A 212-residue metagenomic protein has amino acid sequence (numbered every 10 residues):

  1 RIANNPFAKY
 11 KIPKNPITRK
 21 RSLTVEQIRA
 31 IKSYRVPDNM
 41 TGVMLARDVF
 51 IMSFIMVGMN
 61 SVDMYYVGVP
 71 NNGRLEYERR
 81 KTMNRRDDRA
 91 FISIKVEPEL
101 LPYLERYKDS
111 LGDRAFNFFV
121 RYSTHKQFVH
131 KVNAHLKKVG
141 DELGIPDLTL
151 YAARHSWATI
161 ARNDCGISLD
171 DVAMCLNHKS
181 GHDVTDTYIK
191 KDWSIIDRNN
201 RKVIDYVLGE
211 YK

Functional and structural regions predicted by a protein language model:
I2-N5, K9-S61: Basic, Lys/Arg- and aromatic-enriched nucleic-acid-binding interface segment
K9, Y65-R106: Conserved tyrosine-mediated DNA breakage-rejoining catalytic core shared by Y-recombinases
K14-S33, R85-E97, G112-A115: DNA breakage-rejoining catalytic core of tyrosine-based enzymes
S22, K81-N84, L176-D205: Catalytic-site neighborhood detector that most strongly recognizes the C-terminal catalytic loop/helix of tyrosine
I28, E97-P146: Active-site/catalytic core of tyrosine-dependent DNA strand-transfer enzymes
S33-M40, N133-M174, H178: Short, basic (Lys/Arg/His-rich) helix/loop patches that form interaction surfaces in the mid-to-C-terminal regions
V69-E76, P146-D147, G166-I189, E210-K212: Short, polar N-cap/turn motifs at the start of nucleic acid-interacting alpha helices
P98, G112, V120-S123, I195-K212: C-terminal secondary-structure termini that scaffold catalytic or DNA-interacting sites
